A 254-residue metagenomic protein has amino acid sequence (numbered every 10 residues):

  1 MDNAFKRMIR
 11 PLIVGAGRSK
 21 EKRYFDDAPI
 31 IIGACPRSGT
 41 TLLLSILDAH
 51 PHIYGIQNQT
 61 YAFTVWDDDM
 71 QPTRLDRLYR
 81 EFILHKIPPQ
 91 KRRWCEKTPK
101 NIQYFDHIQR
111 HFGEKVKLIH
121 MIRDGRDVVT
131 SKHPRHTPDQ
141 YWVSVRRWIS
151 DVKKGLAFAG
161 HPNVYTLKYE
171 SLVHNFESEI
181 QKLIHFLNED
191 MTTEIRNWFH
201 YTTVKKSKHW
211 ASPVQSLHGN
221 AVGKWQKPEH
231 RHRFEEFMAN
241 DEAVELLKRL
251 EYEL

Functional and structural regions predicted by a protein language model:
M1-I30, L156, H185, E189-L254: PAPS-dependent sulfotransferases, especially Golgi type II membrane carbohydrate sulfotransferases
M1-P89, V204-S207, Q215: PAPS-dependent sulfotransferase catalytic core
D27, Q90-R92, K115-V116, P162: A general structural motif
I32-A34, Q57, W94-K97, H120 (+2 more regions): Short beta-strand segments
D69-R74, E96-T98, W142-V145: Short, flexible loop segments at the rims of nucleotide/cofactor-binding pockets, characterized by
I83-H107: Glycine-rich phosphate-binding loop used to anchor ATP phosphates in small-molecule kinases, encompassing both
P99-I195, V204-L217: PAPS-dependent sulfotransferase catalytic domain
